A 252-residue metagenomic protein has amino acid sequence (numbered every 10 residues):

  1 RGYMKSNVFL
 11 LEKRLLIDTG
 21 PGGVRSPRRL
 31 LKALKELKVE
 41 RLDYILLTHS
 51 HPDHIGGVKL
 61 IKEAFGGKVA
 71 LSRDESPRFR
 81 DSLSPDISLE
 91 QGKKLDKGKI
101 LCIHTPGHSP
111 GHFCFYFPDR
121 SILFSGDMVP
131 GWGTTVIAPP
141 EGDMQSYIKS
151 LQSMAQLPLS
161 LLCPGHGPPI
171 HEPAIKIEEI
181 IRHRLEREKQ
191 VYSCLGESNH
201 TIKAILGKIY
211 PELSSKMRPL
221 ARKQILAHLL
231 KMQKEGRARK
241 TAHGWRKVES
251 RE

Functional and structural regions predicted by a protein language model:
R1-L37, C114-G126, G131: Conserved beta-strand hairpin/beta-sheet module of binuclear metal-dependent hydrolase folds, prominently
Y3-M4, P21-K99: Active-site HxH/HxHxD metal-binding segment of metal-dependent hydrolases
L10, G92-P118: Core dinuclear metal-dependent hydrolase active-site scaffold
L11, D18, H49, I61 (+7 more regions): Divalent metal-coordination and catalytic microenvironments
I17-G20, L42-H51, V69-R73, H104-G107 (+2 more regions): Active-site neighborhood of phospho(di)ester-bond hydrolases with catalytic His/Asp-centered motifs
V24, S50-G56, S76-F79, P110-H112 (+3 more regions): Active-site environment of divalent metal-dependent phosphoester hydrolases
A64, M144-S198: Divalent-metal (often Zn2+) His-rich catalytic cores of metallo-beta-lactamase-fold enzymes
S193-E252: C-terminal regulatory/interaction regions
